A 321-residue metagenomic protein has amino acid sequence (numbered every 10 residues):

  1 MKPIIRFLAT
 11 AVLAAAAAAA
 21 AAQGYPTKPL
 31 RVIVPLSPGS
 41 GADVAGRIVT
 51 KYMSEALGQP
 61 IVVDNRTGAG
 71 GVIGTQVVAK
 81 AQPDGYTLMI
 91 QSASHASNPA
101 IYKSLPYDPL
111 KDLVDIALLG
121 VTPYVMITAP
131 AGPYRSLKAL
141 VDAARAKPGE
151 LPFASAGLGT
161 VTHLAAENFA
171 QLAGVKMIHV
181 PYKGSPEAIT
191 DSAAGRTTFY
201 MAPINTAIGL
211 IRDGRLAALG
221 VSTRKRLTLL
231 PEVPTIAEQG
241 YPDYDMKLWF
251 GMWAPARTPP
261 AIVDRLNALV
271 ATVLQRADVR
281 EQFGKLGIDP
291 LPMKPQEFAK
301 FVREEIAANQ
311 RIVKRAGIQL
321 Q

Functional and structural regions predicted by a protein language model:
M1-V12: Bacterial N-terminal signal peptides that target proteins for export
A16-A21: N-terminal signal peptide c-region/cleavage motif recognized by signal peptidases
A22-D112, E150-P152, G174-T198, L210 (+2 more regions): N-terminal (or domain-start) structured segment
T27-P29, L172-V175, R212, T235-E238 (+1 more regions): An extracytoplasmic/periplasmic, membrane-proximal ligand-sensing/linker region
G41, A45, V49, G70 (+13 more regions): Stable alpha-helical elements in mature extracytoplasmic
K80-Y86, A100-E187, F199, I236-E238 (+1 more regions): Hinge/capping helix and adjacent helix->loop/strand transition within the periplasmic-binding protein
H95-S104, A170-L172, F199-V233: A ligand-binding cleft/hinge motif common to bilobed small-molecule-binding domains
